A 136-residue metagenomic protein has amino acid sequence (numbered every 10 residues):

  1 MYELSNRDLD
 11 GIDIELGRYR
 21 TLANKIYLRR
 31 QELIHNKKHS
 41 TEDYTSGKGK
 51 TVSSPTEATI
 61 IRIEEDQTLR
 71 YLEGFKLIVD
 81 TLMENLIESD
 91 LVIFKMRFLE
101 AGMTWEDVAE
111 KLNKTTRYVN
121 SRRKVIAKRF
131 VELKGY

Functional and structural regions predicted by a protein language model:
M1-L4, T104, T115: Alpha-helix capping and helix-coil boundary motifs
M1-L82, Y136: N-terminal interaction/assembly modules
I93-F94: A short pre-motif secondary-structure segment
R97-F98, G102: Short helix-to-turn junction characteristic of helix-turn-helix DNA-binding domains, especially the helix
T104-E110: Short alpha-helical "recognition helix" segments of helix-turn-helix
K111-Y136: DNA-recognition helix of helix-turn-helix
